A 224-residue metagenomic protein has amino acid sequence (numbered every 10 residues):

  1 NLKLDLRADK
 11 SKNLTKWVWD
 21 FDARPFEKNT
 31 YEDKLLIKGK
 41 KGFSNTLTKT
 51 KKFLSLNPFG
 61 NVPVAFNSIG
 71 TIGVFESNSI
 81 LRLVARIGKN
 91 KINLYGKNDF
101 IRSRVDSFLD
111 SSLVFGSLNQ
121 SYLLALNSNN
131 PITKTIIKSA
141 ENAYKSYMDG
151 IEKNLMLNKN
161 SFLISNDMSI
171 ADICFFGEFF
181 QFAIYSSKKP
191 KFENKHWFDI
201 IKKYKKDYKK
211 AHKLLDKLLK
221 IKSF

Functional and structural regions predicted by a protein language model:
N1, V105, L163-I200, Y204-D207: GST superfamily/GST-like fold recognition
N1-N142, D149, L157-K159, L163: GST-like domain detector, emphasizing the conserved glutathione-binding G-site in the N-terminal thioredoxin-like
F75, L113, A143, M168-G177: Aromatic- and histidine-enriched alpha-helix N-cap/loop-to-helix transition segments that scaffold the rims
I87, S112-F115, F176, F182-Y185 (+1 more regions): Phosphate/oxyanion-binding loops and surfaces in catalytic or ligand/nucleic-acid-binding neighborhoods
N90, K153-N166, K188-P190, I221-F224: Surface-exposed helix-capping loop/turn segments at secondary-structure junctions
S112, E152, I170-C174, H212 (+1 more regions): Domain-wide signal for the mature, well-folded portions of proteins, strongly enriched in nucleus-encoded organellar
A140-I151, E178, A211-L214, L218: Alpha-helical packing segments of well-folded alpha/beta enzyme cores
I201-F224: Long hydrophobic alpha-helical segments typical of transmembrane helices together with their membrane-interfacial
